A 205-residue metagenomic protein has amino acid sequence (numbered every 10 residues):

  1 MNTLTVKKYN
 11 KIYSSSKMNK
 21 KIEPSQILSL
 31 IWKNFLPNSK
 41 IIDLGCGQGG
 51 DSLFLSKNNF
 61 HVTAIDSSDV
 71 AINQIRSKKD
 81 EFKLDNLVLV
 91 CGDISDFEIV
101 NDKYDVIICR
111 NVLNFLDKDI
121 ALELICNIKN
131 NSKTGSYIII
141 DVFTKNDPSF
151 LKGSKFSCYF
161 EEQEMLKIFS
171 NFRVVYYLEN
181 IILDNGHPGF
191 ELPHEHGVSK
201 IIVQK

Functional and structural regions predicted by a protein language model:
M1-N38, I42-I99, I120-E123, Y137-K205: Class I (Rossmann-like) S-adenosyl-L-methionine-dependent methyltransferase catalytic domain, capturing the SAM-binding
K103: Short acidic/histidine-rich motifs immediately flanking catalytic phosphotransfer sites in two-component signaling
I108: A conserved beta-strand element that flanks and buttresses the S-adenosyl-L-methionine
N111-V112: Short catalytic micro-motifs in class I SAM-dependent methyltransferases
L122-T134: A short glycine-rich, Lys/Arg-flanked "PGG" loop and its adjoining helix->strand segment in the class I
